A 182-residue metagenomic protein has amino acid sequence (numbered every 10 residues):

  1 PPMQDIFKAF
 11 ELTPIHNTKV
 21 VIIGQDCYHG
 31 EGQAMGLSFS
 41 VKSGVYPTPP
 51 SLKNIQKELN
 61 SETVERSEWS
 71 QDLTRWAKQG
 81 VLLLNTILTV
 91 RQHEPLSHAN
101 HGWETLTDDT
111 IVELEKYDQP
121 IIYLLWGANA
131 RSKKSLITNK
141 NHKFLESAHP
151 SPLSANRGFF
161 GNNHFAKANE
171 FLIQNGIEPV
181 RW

Functional and structural regions predicted by a protein language model:
P1-L125, N129-S132, I137-T138, K143-E146 (+3 more regions): A polyanion-binding, active-site-adjacent surface
F159: C-terminal substrate-binding/active-site "lid" region of AdoMet-derived donor-dependent transferases
